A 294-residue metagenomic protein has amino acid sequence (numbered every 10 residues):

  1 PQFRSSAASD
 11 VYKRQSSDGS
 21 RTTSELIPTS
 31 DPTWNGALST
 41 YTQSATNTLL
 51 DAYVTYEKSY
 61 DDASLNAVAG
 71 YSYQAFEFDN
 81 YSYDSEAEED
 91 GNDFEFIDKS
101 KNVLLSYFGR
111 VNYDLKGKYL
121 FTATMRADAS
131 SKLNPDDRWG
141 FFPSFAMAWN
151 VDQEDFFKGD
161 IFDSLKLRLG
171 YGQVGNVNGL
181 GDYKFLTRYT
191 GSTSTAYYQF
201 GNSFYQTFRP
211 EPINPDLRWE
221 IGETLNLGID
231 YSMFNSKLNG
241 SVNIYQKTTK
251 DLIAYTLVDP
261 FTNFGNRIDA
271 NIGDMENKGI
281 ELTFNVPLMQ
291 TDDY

Functional and structural regions predicted by a protein language model:
F3: Cationic, low-complexity basic patches in intrinsically disordered or flexible, solvent-exposed regions
S6-S24, T33-Y294: Extracellular/periplasmic, surface-exposed regions of secreted and cell-surface proteins
